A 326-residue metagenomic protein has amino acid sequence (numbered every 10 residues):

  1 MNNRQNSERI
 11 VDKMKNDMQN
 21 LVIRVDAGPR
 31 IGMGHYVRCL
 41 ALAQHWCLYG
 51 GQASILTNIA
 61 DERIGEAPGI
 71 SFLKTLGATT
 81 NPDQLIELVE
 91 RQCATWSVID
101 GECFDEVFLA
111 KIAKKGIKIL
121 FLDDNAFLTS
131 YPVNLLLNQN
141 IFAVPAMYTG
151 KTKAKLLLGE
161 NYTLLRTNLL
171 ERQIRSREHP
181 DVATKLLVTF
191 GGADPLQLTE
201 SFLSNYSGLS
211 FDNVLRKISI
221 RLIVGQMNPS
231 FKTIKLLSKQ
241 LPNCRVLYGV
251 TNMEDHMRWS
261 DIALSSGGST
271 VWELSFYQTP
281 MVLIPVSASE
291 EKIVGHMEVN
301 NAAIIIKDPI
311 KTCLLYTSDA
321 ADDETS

Functional and structural regions predicted by a protein language model:
R24-M33, R38-L48, T57-K151, L156: Active-site and donor-binding regions of nucleotide-sugar-utilizing enzymes
A53-I59, I220-G225: Short internal beta-strands
S130-Q197: A nucleotide-sugar donor-handling region in carbohydrate enzymes
I174, P180-W259: Donor-nucleotide binding loops and adjacent catalytic segments primarily of GT-B fold Leloir glycosyltransferases
E254, D261, Q278-P280: A short alpha->beta transition loop at the rim of the catalytic pocket in nucleotide-sugar-dependent
R258-S269: Acidic donor-binding loop of glycosyltransferase active sites
V271-C313: Catalytic binding pocket for nucleotide-activated donors in carbohydrate/polymer assembly enzymes
Y316-S326: Single conserved hydrophobic/aromatic residue that forms the stacking wall/gate of nucleotide- or nucleobase-binding
